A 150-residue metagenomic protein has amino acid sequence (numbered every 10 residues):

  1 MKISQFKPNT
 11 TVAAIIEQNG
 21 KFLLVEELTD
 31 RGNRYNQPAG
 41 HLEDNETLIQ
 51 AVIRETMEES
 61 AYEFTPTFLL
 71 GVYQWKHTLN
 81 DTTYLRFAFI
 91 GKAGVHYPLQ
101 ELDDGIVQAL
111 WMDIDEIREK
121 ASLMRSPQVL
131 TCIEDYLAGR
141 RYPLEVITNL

Functional and structural regions predicted by a protein language model:
M1-L23: Conserved N-terminal beta-strand and adjoining loop/helix that marks the start of the Nudix/MutT-like hydrolase domain
F6-P8, N33, T83-L85: Residue-level preference for beta-strand/loop junctions
K7, A14, R34, A109-L110: A residue-level structural signature of the nucleotidyltransferase/glycosyltransferase Rossmann-like core
Q18-E58: Conserved Nudix-box catalytic region and its N-terminal flanking loop in Nudix hydrolases and closely related
L42-T65, W75-R125, N149-L150: Unchanged
L130-L150: Charged phosphate-binding loop/patch that engages nucleotide di/tri-phosphates or the phosphate backbone of nucleic
